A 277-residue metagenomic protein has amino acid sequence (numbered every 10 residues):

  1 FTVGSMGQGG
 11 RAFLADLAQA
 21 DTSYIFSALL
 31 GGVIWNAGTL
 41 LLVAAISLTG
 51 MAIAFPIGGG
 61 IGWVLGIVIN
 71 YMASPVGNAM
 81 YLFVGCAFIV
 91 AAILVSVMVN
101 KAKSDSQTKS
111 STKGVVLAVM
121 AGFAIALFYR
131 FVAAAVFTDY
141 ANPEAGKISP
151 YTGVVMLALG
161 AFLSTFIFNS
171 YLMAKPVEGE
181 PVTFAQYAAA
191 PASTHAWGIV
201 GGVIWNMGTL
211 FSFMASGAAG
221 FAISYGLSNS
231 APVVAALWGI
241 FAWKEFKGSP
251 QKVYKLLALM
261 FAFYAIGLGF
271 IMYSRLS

Functional and structural regions predicted by a protein language model:
F1-S277: Polytopic alpha-helical membrane proteins, predominantly small-molecule transporters/carriers
